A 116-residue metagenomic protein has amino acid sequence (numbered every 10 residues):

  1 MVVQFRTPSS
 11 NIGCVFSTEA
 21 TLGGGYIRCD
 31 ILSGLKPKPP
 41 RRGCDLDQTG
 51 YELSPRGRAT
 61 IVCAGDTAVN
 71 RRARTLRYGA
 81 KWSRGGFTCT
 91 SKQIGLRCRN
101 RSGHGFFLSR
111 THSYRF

Functional and structural regions predicted by a protein language model:
M1, F16, I31, S91-Q93 (+1 more regions): Extracellular secretory-pathway ectodomains and N-terminal mature segments of eukaryotic proteins
M1-G23, L32: Extracytoplasmic low-complexity, Pro/Thr/Ser/Ala/Gly-rich segments that lie immediately after a secretion/anchoring
V2, S10-N11, Y26, G85-G86 (+1 more regions): Short, surface-exposed beta-edge/turn micro-motifs
I12-F16, Y51, F87-C89: Broad, structure-driven detector of short, well-ordered beta-strand segments within folded domains
A20-L35, L96-H104: Lectin-like carbohydrate-binding module/patch detector with strong preference for beta-trefoil
Y26-L76, S109-F116: A low-complexity, Ser/Thr/Gly/Pro-enriched, surface-exposed linker/loop concept that marks segments flanking
D66-F106, H112: Extracytosolic low-complexity repeat regions of secreted or lipid-anchored proteins
